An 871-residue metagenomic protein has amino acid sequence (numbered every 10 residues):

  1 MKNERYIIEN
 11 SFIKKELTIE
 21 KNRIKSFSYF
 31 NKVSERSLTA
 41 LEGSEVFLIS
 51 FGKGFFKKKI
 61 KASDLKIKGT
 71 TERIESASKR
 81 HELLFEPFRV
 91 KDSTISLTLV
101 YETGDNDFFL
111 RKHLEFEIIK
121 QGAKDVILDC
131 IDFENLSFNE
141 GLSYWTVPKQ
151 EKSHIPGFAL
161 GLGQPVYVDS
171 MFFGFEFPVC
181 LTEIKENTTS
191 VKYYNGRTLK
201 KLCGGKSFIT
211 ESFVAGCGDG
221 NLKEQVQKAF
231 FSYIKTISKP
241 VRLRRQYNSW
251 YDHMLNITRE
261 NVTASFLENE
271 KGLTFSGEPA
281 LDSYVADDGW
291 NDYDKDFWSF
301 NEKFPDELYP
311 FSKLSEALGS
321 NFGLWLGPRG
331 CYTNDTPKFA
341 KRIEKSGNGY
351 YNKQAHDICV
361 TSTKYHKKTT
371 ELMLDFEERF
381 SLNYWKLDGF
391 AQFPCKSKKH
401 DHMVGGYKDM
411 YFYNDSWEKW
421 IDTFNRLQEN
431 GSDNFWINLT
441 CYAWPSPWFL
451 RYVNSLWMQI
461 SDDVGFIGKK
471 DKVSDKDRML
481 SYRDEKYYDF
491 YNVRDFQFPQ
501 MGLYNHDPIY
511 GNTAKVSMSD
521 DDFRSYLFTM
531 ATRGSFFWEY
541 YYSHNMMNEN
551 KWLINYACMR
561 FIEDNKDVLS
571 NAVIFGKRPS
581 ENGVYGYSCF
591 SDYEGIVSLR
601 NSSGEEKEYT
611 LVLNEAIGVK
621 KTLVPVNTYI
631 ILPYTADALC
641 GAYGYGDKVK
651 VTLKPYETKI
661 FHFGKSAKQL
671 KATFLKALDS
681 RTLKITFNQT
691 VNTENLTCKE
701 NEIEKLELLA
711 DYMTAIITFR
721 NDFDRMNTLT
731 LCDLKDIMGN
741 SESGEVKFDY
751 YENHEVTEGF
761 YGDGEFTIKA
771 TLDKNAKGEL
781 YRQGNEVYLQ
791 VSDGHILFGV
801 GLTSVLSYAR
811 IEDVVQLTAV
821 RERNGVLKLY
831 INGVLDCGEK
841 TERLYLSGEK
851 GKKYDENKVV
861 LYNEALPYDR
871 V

Functional and structural regions predicted by a protein language model:
N3-I13, S26-V191, T622-A636, Y645-V649: Polysaccharide-binding surfaces and accessory modules of carbohydrate-active proteins
I7-E9, F88-K91, I119, I127-E134 (+3 more regions): Beta-strand-rich recognition/accessory modules
N22, Y29, K206, W420-C640 (+1 more regions): Active-site-proximal substrate-binding groove within the catalytic cores of carbohydrate-active enzymes
R242-R244, Y251-E260, N321-F380, D471: Active-site-adjacent "subsite" loops/lids of carbohydrate-active enzymes
Q669-A672, T730-E755: Acidic, Ser/Thr/Gly/Pro-rich low-complexity segments and short DxT(G/T)-type signature motifs
D749-S804, V826, N857, L861-V871: Extracellular glycan-recognition modules
D813-K828: Localized edge beta-strand/strand-to-loop motifs within extracellular or lumenal beta-rich domains
L835-L861: Flexible glycan-contacting loops in extracellular carbohydrate-active proteins
